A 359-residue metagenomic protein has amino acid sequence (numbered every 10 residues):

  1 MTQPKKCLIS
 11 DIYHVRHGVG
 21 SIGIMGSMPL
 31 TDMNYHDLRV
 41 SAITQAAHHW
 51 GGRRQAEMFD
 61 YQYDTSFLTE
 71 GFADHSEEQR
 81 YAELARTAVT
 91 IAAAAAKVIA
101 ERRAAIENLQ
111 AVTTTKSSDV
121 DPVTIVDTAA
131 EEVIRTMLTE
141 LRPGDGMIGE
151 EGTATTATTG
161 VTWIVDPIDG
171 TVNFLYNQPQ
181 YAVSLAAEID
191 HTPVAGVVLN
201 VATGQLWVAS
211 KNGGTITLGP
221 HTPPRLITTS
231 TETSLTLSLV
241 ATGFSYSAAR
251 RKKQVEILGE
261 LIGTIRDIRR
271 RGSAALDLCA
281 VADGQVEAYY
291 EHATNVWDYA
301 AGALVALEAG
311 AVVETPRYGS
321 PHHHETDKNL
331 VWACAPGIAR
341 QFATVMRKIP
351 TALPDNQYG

Functional and structural regions predicted by a protein language model:
D11-R54, V281: Short, basic (Lys/Arg/His-rich) helix/loop patches that form interaction surfaces in the mid-to-C-terminal regions
G52, I99, D127, L138 (+7 more regions): Residue-level signal for inorganic ion chemistry
D60, D64-I168, Q357-G359: N-terminal subdomain of lithium-sensitive/metallo-dependent phosphomonoesterases centered on the IMPase/IPPase/PAP
T65, T69-A93, K97, K252 (+2 more regions): Oxyanion/phosphate-interacting regions
E140, I148, T156-G213, T217-P223 (+1 more regions): Active-site-adjacent structural elements in enzyme catalytic cores
E150, R271-S273, P316: Conserved beta-strand termini and adjacent loop/short-helix elements that scaffold enzyme active sites in alpha/beta
A186-L278, P321, D327-G359: Acidic beta-strand-loop-alpha-helix segment within the catalytic core of divalent metal-dependent phosphate-processing
